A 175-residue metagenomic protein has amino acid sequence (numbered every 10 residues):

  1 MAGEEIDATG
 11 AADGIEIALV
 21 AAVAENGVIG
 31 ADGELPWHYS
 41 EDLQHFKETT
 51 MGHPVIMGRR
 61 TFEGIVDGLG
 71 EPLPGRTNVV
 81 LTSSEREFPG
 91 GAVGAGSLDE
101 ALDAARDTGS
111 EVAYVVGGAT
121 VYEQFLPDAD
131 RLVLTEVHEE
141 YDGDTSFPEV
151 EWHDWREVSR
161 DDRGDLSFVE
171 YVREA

Functional and structural regions predicted by a protein language model:
M1-A175: Enzymes that bind and transform nitrogen-containing heteroaromatic metabolites
